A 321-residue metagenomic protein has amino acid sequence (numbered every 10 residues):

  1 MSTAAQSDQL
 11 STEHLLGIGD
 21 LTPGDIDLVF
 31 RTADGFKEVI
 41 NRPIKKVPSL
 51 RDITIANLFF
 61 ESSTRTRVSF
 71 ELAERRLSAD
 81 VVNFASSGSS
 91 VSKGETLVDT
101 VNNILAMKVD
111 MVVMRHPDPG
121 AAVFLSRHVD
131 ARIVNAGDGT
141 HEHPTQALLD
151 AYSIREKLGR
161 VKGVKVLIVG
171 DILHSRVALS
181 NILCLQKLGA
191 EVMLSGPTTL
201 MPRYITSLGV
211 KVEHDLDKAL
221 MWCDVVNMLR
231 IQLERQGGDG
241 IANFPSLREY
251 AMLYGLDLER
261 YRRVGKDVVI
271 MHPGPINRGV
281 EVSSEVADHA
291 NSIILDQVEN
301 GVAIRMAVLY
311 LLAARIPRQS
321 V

Functional and structural regions predicted by a protein language model:
M1-L72: Positively charged, low-complexity intrinsically disordered leader regions
I44, P48-Y152, R278: Phosphate/diphosphate ligand-binding glycine-rich loop within oxidoreductases
L50-I55, K162-V166, D267: Phosphate-coordination loops involved in phosphoryl transfer and adenosine-cofactor binding
F60-L72, A151, E156-R230, E234-Q236: Glycine-rich phosphate/diphosphate-binding loop of Rossmann-like nucleotide-binding domains
A131, G189-E191, R263-V269: A short helix->loop->beta-strand "cap" motif at the edges of active sites that frequently abuts
I205-E285: Rossmann-like adenosine-cofactor binding region
D267-V321: Adenosine-phosphate binding glycine-rich loop
